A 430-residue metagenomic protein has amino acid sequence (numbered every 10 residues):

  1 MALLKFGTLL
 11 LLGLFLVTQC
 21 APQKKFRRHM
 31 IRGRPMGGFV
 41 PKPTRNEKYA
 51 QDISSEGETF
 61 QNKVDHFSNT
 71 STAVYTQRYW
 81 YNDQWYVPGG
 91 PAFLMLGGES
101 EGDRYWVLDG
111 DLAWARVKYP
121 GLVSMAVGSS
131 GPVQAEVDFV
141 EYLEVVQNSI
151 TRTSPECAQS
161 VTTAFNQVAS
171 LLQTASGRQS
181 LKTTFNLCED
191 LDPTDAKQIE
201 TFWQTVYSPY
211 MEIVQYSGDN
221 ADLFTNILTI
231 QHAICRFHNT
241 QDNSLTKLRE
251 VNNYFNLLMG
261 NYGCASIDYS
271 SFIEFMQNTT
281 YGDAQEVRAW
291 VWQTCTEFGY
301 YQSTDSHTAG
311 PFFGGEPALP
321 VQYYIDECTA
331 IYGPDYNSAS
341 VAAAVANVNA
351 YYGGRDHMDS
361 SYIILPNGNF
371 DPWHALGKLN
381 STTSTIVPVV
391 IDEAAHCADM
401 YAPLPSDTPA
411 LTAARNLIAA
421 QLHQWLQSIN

Functional and structural regions predicted by a protein language model:
A2-D109, F370, A413, A420-N430: Catalytic-loop region of hydrolases
L112-R116: Short helix immediately C-terminal to the catalytic nucleophile in hydrolase catalytic domains
Y119-W292, T296, Y300: Alpha/beta-hydrolase
Y269, T279-N347: Small-residue-rich helix-loop
D359, L365-N367: Short beta-strand/loop motif that positions the catalytic acidic residue of the alpha/beta-hydrolase fold
N367, P372-G377: Conserved alpha/beta-hydrolase "acid-adjacent" motif
N367, V389-A394, Y401: Short glycine-rich catalytic loops that host catalytic nucleophiles or stabilize transition states across multiple
A395-L411: Catalytic histidine-centered segment of alpha/beta-hydrolase-like enzymes
